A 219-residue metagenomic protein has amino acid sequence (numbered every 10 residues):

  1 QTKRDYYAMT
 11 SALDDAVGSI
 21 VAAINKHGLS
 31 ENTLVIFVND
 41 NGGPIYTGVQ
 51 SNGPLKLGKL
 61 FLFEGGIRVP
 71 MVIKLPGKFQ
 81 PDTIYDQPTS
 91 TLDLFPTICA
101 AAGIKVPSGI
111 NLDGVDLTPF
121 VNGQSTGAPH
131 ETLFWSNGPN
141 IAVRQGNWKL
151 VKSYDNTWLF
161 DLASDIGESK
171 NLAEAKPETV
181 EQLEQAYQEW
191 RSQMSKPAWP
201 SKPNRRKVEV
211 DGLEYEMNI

Functional and structural regions predicted by a protein language model:
Q1-D5, P44, N52-G53: Active-site His/acidic residue clusters
R4, S11-D15, T89-P96, L112-V115 (+3 more regions): A structural signal for well-ordered alpha-helical segments within the folded catalytic domains of diverse enzymes
S11-V49: Metal-dependent active-site segment of extracytoplasmic phospho-/sulfohydrolases and closely related
G18-H27, G53-N111, V115-G127: Substrate-binding rim/cap in mid-to-C-terminal beta-strand-loop elements of soluble/periplasmic
L29-V35, A128-H130, Q145-W148, T179: Loop/turn elements at helix/coil->beta-strand transitions in domains of secreted/extracellular proteins
L34-V38, M71-K74, P96-T97, T132-W135 (+3 more regions): Structural recognition of the beta-strand scaffold that forms the well-ordered cores of secreted hydrolase catalytic
K59-E64, L133-F134, N140: Short Gly/Pro-enriched turn/cap motifs at secondary-structure boundaries
L94, R144-G146, Y154-T157, S164-I219: Long, internal low-complexity/basic segments
